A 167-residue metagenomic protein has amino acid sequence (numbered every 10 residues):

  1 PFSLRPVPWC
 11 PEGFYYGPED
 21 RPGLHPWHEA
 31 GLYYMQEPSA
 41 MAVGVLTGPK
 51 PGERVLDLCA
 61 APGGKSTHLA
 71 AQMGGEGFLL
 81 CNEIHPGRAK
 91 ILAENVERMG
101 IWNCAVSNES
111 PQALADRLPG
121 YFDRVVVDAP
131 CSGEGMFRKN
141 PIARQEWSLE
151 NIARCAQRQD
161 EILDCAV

Functional and structural regions predicted by a protein language model:
P1-V167: S-adenosylmethionine
